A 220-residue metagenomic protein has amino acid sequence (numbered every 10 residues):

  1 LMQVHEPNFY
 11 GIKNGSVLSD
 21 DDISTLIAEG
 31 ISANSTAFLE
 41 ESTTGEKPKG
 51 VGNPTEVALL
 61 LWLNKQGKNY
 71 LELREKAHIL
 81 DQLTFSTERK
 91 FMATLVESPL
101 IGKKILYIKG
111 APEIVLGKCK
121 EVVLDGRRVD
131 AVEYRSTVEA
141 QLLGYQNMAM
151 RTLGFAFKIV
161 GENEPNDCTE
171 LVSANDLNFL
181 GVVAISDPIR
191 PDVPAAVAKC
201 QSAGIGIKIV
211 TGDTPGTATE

Functional and structural regions predicted by a protein language model:
L1, Y145, I209-V210: Asp-based phosphoryl-transfer active-site loop
L1-K104, D125-S136, E162-A174, T214-E220: Conserved cytosolic catalytic headpiece of P-type ATPases
S35-L39, M150-R151, A203-G206: Helix-loop-beta junctions that constitute the ligand-sensing/allosteric loops of cytosolic regulatory sensor domains
A93-V96, L153-F157, K208-V210: Cytosolic beta-strand hydrophobic patch enriched in CBS
I105-K109, V182: Short hydrophobic beta-strand segments that form the core of ligand-binding sensory/regulatory domains
E113-G117: Switch/coupling subdomain of P-loop NTPase systems
V129, T169-E220: Conserved ATP-binding TGD loop and adjacent catalytic N/P-domain core of P-type ATPases
L143-K158: Structured, non-catalytic alpha/beta "coupling" segments that mediate domain-domain communication and provide generic
